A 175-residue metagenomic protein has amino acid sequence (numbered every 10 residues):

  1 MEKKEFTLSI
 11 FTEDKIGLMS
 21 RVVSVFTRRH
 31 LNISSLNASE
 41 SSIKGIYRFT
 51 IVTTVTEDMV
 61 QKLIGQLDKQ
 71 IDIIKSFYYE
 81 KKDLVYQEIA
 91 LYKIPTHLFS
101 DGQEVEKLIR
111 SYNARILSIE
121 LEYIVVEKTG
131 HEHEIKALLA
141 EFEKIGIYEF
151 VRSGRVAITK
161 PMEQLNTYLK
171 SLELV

Functional and structural regions predicted by a protein language model:
M1-Y47, V52-V175: Long, contiguous binding/interaction regions
